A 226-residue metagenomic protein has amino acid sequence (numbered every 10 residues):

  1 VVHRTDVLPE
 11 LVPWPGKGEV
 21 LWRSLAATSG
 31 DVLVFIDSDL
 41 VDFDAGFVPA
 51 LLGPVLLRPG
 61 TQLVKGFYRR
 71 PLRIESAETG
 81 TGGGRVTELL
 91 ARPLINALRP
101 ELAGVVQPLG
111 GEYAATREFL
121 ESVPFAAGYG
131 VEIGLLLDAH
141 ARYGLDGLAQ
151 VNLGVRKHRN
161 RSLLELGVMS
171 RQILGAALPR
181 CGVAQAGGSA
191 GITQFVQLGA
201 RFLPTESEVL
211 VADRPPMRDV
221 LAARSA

Functional and structural regions predicted by a protein language model:
V1-L8: Acidic donor-binding segment of Leloir-type glycosyltransferases
R4, V64-F67, V151: Short glycine/serine/threonine-enriched helix-capping/active-site loop that flanks the nucleotide-sugar donor pocket
P9-L21, F43-R117: Acceptor/aglycone-binding surface of glycosyltransferases and processive sugar-polymer synthases
T28, T81-A176: Conserved catalytic loops of nucleotide-sugar-dependent glycosyltransferases that act on lipid-linked
L33: Short aromatic/hydrophobic "clamp" motif used to bind/position activated sugar donors
I36-D39: Active-site acidic Asp-centered loop
R161-A226: Terminal low-complexity segments of carbohydrate-biosynthetic enzymes
